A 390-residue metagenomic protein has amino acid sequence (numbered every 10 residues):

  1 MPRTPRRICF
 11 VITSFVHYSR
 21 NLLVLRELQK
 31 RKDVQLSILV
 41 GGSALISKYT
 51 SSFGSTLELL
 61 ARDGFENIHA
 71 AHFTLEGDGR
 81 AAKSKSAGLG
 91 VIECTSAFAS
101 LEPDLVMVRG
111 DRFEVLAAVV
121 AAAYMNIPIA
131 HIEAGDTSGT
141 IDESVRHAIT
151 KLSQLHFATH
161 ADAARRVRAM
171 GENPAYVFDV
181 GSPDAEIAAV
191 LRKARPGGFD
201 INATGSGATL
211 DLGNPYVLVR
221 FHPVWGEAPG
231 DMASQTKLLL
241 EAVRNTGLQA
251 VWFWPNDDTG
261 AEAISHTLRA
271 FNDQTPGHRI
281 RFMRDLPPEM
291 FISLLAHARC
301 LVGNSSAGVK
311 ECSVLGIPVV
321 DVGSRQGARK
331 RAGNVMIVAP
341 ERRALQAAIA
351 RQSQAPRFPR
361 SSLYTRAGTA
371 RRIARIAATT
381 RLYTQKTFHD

Functional and structural regions predicted by a protein language model:
R7, V11-S14, Y18-Q29, D33 (+3 more regions): Active-site and donor-binding regions of nucleotide-sugar-utilizing enzymes
I12, I46-S51, S153-S234: A nucleotide-sugar donor-handling region in carbohydrate enzymes
R31-S37, E66, G247-Q249: A generic structural motif
L36-K83: Conserved nucleotide-sugar phosphate-binding/catalytic loop shared by glycosyltransferases and other
L59-L60, F65, P196-H297: Donor-nucleotide binding loops and adjacent catalytic segments primarily of GT-B fold Leloir glycosyltransferases
V108-R109, L116, H131, H156 (+1 more regions): A donor-sugar binding/catalytic signature common to diverse glycosyltransferases and related nucleotide-sugar
K310, V314-A355, P359: Catalytic binding pocket for nucleotide-activated donors in carbohydrate/polymer assembly enzymes
S353-D390: C-terminal amphipathic helix plus adjacent low-complexity, charged tail appended to glycosyltransferase catalytic
